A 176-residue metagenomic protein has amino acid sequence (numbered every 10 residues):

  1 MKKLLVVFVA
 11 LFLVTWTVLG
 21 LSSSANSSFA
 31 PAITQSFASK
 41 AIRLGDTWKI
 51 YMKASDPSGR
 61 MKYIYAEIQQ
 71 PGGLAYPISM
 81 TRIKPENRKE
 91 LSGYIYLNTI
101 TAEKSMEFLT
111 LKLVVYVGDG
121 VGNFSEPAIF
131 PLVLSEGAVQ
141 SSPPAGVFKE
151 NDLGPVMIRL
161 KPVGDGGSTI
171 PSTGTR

Functional and structural regions predicted by a protein language model:
G20-A32: Proline/serine/threonine-rich low-complexity linkers at boundaries of modular beta-sandwich domains
K40-G45: Short, solvent-exposed loop/linker segments at the N-terminal edge of repeated beta-sheet extracellular domains
D46-I50: Structural beta-strand segments of beta-rich domains
K53-G59: Extracellular acidic, Ser/Thr/Pro-rich low-complexity tracts
P85-I100: Aromatic sugar-binding surface patches on proteins that engage polysaccharides or sugar-phosphate polymers
T101-T110: Short glycine/proline/serine/threonine-rich loop/turn segments at secondary-structure transition edges
N123-T169: Short beta-strand elements
